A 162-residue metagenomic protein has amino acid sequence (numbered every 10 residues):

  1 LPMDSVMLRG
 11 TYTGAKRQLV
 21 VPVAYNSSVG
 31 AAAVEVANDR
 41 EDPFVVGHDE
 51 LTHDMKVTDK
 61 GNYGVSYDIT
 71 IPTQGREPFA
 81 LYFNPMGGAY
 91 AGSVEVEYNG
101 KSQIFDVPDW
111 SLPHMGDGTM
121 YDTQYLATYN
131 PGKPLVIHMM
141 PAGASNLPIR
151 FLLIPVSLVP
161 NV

Functional and structural regions predicted by a protein language model:
L1-A32, V36: Activation corresponds to long, low-complexity, non-globular regions
V23-V162: Long compositionally biased, domain-poor regions of proteins
